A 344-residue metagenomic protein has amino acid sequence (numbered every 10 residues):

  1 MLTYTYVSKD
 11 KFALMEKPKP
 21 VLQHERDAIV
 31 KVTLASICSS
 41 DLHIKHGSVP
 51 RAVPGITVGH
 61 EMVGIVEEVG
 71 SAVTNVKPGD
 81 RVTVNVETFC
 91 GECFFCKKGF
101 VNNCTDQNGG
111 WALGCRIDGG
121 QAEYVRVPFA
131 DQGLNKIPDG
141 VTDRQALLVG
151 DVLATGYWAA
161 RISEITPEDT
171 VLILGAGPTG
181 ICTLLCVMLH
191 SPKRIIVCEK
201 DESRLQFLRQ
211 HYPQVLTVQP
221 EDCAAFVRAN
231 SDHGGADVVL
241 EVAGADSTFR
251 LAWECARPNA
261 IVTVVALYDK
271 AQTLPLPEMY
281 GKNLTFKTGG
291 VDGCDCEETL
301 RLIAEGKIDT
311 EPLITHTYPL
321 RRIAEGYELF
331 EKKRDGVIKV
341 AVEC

Functional and structural regions predicted by a protein language model:
M1, F226, R250-E254, G293-C344: C-terminal hydrophobic helical "lid"/dimerization subdomain of Rossmann-like NAD(P)H-dependent oxidoreductases
P20-A35, S48-K97, P138-V141: Glycine-rich beta-strand-centered segment in the early N-terminal region that forms part of a ligand/cofactor-binding
L34, N85, L240-V242, C344: Short, well-ordered coil/turn residues at beta-beta hairpins and beta-strand->alpha-helix junctions within
N75-P78, P167, P258: Short, flexible surface segments
E92-L174: NAD(P)H dinucleotide-binding glycine-rich loop of Rossmann-like/cofactor-binding domains, especially the beta1-alpha1
K136-E221: Mid-domain Rossmann-like dinucleotide-binding core that forms the NAD(H)/NADP(H) cofactor-binding site
S163, M188, L205-T285, A324: Glycine-rich cofactor phosphate-binding loops and adjacent beta1-alpha1 units of small-molecule cofactor enzyme domains
E199, A266, G290: Conserved acidic E/D residue at the C-terminus of a beta-strand in Rossmann-like folds
